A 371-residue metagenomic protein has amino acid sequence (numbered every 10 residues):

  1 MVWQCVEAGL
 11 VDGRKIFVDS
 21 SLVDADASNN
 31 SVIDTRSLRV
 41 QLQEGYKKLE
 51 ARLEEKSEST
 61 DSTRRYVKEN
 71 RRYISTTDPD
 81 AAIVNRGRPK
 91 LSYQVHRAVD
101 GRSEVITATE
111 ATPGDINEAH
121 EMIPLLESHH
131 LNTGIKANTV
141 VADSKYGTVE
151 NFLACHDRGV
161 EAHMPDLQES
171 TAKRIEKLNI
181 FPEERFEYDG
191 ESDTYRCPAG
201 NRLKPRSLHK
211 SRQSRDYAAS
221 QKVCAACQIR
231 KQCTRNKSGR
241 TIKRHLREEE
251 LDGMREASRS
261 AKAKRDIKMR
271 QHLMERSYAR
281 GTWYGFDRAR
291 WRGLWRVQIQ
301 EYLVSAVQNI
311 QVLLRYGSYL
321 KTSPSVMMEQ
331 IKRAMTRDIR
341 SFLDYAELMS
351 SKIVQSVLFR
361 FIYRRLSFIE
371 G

Functional and structural regions predicted by a protein language model:
M1-G371: Anion-binding and metal-coordination hotspots
